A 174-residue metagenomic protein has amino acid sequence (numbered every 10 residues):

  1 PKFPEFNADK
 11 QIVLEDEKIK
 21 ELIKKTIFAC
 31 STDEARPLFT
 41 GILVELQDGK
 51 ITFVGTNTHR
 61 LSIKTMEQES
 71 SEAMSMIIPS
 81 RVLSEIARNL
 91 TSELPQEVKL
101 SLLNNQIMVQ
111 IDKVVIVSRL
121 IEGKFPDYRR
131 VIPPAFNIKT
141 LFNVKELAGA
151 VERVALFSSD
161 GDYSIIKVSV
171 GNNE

Functional and structural regions predicted by a protein language model:
P1-E174: Structural preference for solvent-exposed beta-strand-turn elements and adjacent flexible terminal/loop segments within
